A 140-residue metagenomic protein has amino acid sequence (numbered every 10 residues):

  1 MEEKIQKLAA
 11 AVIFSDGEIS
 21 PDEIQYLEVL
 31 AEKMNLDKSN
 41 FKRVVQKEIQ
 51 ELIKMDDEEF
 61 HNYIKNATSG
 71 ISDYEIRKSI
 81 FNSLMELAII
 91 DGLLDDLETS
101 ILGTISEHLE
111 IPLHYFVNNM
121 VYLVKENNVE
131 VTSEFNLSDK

Functional and structural regions predicted by a protein language model:
M1-K140: Small-residue-enriched hydrophobic alpha-helices in membranes
